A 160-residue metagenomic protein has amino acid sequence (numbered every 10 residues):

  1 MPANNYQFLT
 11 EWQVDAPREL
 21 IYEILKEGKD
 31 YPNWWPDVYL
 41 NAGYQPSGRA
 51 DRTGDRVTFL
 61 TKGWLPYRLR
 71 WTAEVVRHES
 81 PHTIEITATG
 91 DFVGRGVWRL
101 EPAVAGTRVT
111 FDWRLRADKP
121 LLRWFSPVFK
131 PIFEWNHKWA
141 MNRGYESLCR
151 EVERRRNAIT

Functional and structural regions predicted by a protein language model:
M1-R52, S147: Hydrophobic ligand-binding cavity/cleft-lining segments
Y6, A16, L60, E85 (+2 more regions): Residue-level detector of alpha-helix boundaries and kinks
W12, W34-W35, W71, W98 (+1 more regions): Tryptophan-centered motif/residue detector
V14, E79, P102-V104: A generic beta-sheet turn/junction motif
P36-Y39, S126, E153: A generic structural signal for secondary-structure junctions that act as hinges or helix/strand caps at the edges
G43-R95, R108, R143-T160: Glycine-rich portal/gate segments that line the openings of hydrophobic small-molecule binding cavities
T87-N142, I159: Beta-strand/loop substructures that line and gate deep hydrophobic ligand-binding cavities in soluble
